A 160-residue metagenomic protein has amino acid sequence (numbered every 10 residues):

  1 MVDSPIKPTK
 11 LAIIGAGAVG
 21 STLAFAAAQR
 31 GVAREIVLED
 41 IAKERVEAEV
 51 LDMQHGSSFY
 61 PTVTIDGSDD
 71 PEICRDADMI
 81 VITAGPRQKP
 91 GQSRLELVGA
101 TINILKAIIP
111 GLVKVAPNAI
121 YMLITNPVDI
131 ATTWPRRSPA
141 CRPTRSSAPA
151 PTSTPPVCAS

Functional and structural regions predicted by a protein language model:
D3, E39-A77: Conserved N-terminal Rossmann-fold NAD(P) cofactor-binding segment
L11-I13, L38: Hydrophobic Val/Ile/Leu positions in short beta-strands of Rossmann-like dinucleotide-binding domains
A16-G17: Glycine-rich Rossmann-fold phosphate-binding loop(s) that bind the pyrophosphate of adenine dinucleotide cofactors
G20-S21: N-terminal Rossmann-fold NAD(P) dinucleotide-binding loop
A24, A28-G31: Gly/Ala-rich phosphate-binding loop of Rossmann-like dinucleotide-binding domains, activating on the conserved
A33-V37: Short beta-strand element of Class I
I73-Y121, A131-S138: Rossmann-fold NAD(P) dinucleotide-binding segment
A84, L123-S160: Rossmann-fold dinucleotide-binding core
